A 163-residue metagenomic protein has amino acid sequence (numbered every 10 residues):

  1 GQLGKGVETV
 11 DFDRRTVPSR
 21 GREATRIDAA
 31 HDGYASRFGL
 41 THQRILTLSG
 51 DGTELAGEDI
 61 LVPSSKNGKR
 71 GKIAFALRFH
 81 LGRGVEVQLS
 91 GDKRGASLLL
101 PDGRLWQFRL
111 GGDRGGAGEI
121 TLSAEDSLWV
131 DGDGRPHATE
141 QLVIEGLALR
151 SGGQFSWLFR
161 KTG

Functional and structural regions predicted by a protein language model:
G1-G163: CBM-like, beta-strand-rich accessory domains located in the C-terminal region of large, secreted polysaccharide-active
